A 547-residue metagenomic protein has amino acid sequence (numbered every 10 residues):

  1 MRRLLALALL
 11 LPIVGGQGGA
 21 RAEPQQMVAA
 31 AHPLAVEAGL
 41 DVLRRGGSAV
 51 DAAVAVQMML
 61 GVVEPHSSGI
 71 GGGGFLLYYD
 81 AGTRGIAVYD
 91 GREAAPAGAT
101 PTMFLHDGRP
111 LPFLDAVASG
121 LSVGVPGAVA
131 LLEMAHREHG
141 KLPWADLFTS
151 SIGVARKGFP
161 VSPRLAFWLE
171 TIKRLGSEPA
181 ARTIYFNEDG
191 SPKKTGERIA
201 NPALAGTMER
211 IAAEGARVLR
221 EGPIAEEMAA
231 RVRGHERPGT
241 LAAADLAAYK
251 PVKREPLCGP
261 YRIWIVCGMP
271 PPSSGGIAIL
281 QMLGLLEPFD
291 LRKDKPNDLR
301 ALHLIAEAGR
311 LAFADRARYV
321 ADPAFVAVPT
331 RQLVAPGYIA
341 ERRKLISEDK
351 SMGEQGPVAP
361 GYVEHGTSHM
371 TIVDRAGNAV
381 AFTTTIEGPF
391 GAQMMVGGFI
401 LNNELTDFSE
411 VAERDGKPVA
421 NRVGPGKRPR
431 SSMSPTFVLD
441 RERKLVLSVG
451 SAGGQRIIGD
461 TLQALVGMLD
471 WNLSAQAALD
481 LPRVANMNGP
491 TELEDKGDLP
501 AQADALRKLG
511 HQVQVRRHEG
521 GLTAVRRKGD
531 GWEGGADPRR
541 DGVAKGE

Functional and structural regions predicted by a protein language model:
L5-G16: Bacterial N-terminal signal peptides
R21-E37, D41, A49-E214, L219-E221 (+6 more regions): Noncatalytic scaffold domains of N-terminal-nucleophile
V62-G69, G73-V88, L105, G239-A242 (+2 more regions): Active-site rim segments in enzyme catalytic domains, especially the processed small/beta chain of N-terminal
K253, E364-T367, S431-M433: Short, small/polar residue-rich loop motifs at catalytic or cofactor-binding pockets
C267-G276, S368-T371, A381-Q393, S451-I458: Glycine-rich phosphate/pyrophosphate-binding beta-alpha loops
P288-T385, D537: Internal maturation/activation junctions in enzymes
G426-R428, T461, D470-R517: Extended C-terminal subregions enriched in glycine
